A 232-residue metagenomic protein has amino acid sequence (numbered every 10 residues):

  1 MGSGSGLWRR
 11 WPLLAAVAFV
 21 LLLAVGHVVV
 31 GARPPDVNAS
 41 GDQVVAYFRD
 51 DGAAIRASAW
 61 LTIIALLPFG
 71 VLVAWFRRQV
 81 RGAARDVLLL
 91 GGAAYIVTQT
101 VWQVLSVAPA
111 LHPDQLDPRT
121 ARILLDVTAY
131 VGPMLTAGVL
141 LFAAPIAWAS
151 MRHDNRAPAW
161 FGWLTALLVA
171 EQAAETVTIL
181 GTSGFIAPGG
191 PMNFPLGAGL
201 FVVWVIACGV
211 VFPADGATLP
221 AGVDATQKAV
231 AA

Functional and structural regions predicted by a protein language model:
G2-A232: Hydrophobic, aromatic-enriched alpha-helical segments typical of multi-pass transmembrane helices
